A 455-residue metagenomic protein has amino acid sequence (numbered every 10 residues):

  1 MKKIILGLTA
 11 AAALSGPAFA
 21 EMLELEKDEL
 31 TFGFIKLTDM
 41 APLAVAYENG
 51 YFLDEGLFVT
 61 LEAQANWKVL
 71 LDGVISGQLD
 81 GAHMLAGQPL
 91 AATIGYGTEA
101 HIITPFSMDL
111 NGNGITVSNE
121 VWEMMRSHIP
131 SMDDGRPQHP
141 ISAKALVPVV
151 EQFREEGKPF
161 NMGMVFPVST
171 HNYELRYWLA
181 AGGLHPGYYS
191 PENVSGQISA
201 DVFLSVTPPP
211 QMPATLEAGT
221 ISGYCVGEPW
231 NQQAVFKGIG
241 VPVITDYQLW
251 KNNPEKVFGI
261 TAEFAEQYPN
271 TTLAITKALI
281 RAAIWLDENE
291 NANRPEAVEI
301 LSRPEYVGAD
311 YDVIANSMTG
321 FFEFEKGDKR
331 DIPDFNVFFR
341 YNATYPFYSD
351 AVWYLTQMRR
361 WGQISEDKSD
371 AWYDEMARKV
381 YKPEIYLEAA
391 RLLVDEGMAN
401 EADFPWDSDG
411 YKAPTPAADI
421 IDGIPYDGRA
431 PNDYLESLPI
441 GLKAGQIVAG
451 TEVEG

Functional and structural regions predicted by a protein language model:
K2-G7: Sec-dependent signal peptide recognition, specifically the positively charged N-region followed immediately by
A10-L14: Hydrophobic helical h-region of N-terminal Sec-dependent signal peptides in bacterial secretory/periplasmic proteins
G16-A20: Sec/Tat signal peptide C-region and signal peptidase I cleavage site
M22-S205, E217-A218, S222-N252: Short, glycine-/small- and polar/acidic-enriched structural segments that line small-molecule recognition paths
I115-T116, V257-I260, F264-E266: Short glycine- and hydrophobic/aromatic-rich loop-to-beta-strand nucleating segment in the catalytic cores
E266-E384: Secondary-structure end/capping motifs
V352-G455: Conserved C-terminal helix/tail region of periplasmic/extracytoplasmic solute-binding proteins
